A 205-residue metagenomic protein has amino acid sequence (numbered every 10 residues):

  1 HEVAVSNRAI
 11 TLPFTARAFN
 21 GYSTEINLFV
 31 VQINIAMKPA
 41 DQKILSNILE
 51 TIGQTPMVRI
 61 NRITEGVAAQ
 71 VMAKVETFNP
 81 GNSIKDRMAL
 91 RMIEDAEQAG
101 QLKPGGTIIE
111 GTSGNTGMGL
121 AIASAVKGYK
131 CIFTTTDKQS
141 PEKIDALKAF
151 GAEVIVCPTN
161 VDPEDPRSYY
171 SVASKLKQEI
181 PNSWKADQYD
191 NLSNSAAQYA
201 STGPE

Functional and structural regions predicted by a protein language model:
E2-F14: Extreme N-terminal basic, low-complexity initiation segments that serve as generic localization/processing leaders
F14, F19-Y22, F29: Aromatic (phenylalanine/tyrosine) cluster motif
T24-A36: Short, Lys/Arg-enriched N-terminal segments with co-localized hydrophobic residues within the first ~10-30 amino acids
I35-E205: PLP-dependent amino-acid enzyme catalytic core
